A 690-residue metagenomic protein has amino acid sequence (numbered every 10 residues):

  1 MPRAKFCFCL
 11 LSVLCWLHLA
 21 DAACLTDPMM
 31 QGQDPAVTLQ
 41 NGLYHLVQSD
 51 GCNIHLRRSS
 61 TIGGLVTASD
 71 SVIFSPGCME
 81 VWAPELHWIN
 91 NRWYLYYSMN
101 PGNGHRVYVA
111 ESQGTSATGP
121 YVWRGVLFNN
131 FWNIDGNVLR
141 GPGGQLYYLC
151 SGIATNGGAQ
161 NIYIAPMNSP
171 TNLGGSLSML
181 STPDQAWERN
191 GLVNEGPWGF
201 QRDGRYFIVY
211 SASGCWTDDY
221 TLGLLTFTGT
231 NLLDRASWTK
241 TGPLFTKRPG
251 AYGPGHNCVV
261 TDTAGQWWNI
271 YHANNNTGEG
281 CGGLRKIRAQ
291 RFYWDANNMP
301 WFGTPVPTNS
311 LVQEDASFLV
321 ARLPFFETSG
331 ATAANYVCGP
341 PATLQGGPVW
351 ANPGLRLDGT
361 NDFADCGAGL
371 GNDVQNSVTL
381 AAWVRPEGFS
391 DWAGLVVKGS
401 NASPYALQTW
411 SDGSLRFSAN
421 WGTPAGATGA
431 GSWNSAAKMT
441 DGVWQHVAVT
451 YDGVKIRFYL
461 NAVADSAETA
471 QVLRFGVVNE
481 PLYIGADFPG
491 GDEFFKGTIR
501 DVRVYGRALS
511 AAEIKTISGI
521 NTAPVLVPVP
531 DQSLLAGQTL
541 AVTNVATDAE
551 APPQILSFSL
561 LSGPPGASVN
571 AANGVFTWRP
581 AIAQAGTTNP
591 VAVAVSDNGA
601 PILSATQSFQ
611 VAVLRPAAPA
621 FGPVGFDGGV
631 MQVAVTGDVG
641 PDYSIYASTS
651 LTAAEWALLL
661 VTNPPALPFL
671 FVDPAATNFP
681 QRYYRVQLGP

Functional and structural regions predicted by a protein language model:
D21-L319: Carbohydrate-active catalytic/glycan-binding domains of CAZyme proteins, especially the secreted or lumenal ectodomains
R202, V443-R457: Localized edge beta-strand/strand-to-loop motifs within extracellular or lumenal beta-rich domains
E314-N361, S466-T469, I514-A523, D548: Extracytoplasmic low-complexity segments
V320, S329-A334, C338, Q345 (+6 more regions): Extracellular glycan-recognition modules
S418-H446: Short, aromatic/His-centered strand-loop micro-motif at the edge of beta-sheets
E468-T498: Flexible glycan-contacting loops in extracellular carbohydrate-active proteins
V527-V529, L534-T543, A549-V575, A605-V613: Surface-exposed or secretory-pathway low-complexity segments enriched in glycine-proline and Ser/Thr/acidic residues
Q610-P690: Short, composition-biased motifs enriched in small/polar/acidic residues
